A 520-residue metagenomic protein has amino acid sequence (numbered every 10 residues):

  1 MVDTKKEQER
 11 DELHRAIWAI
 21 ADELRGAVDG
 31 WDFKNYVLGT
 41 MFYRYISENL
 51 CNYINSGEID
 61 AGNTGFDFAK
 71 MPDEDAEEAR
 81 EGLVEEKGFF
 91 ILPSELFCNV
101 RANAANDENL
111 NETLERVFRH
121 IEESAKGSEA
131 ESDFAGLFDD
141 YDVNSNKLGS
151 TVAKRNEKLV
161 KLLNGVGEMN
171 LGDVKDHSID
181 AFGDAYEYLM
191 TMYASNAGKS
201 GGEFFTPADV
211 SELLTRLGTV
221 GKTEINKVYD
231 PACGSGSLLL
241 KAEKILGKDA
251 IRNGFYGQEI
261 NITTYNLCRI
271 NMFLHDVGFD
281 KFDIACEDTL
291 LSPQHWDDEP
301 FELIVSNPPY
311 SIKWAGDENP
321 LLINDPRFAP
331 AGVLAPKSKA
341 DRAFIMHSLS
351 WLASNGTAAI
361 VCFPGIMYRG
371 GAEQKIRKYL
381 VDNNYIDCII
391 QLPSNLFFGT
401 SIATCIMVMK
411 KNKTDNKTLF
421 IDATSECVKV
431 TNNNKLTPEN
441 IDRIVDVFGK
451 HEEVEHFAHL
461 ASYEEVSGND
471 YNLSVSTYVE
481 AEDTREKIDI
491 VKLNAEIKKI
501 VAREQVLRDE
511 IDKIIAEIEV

Functional and structural regions predicted by a protein language model:
M1-L213, L217-G218, K222, D283-S292 (+3 more regions): Non-catalytic, mostly N-terminal accessory regions of nucleic-acid modification and defense proteins
V2-T4, Q8, D298-V520: A conserved structural/catalytic subdomain of Rossmann-like adenosyl-cofactor enzymes
E23, G165, M169, Y188 (+12 more regions): Conserved, well-folded catalytic cores of nucleic-acid-processing and energy-transducing macromolecular machines
V37, F182, I225, R252 (+3 more regions): A structure-centric signal for secondary-structure junctions around beta-strands
S200-S306, S311-K313, D317-L322, R327-G332 (+3 more regions): Conserved S-adenosyl-L-methionine
